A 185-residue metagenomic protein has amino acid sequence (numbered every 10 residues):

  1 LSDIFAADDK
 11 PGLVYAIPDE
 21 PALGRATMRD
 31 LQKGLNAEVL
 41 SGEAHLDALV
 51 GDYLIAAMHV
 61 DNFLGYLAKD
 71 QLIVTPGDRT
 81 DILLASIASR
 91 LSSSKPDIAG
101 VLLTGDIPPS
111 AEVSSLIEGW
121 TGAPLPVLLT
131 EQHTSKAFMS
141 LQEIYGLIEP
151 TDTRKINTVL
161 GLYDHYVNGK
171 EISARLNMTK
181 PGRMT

Functional and structural regions predicted by a protein language model:
L1-A6, G12-V14, P76-N177, T185: Feature captures the catalytic cores and cofactor-binding loops of soluble hydro-lyases/lyases that act on carboxylate
D8-D9, L35: Residues at alpha-helix termini
D9-K10, S41, L64, K95: A generic structural signal for ordered alpha-helices
D19-P21, R25-N62, L147-T185: Flexible inter-domain linker/hinge segments
L49-Y53, L72-P76, I107: Conserved phosphate/pyrophosphate-binding and hydrolysis machinery centered on Walker-type P-loop NTPases, extending
N62-Q71, L91-I98: Flexible, charged surface loops at secondary-structure boundaries
